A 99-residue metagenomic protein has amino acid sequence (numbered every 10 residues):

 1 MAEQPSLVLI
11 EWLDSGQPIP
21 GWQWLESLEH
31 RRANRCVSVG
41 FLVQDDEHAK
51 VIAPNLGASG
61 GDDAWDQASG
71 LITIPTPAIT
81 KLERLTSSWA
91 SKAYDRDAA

Functional and structural regions predicted by a protein language model:
A2-A99: Conserved RNA-binding domains used in RNP assembly and mRNA/RNA metabolism
